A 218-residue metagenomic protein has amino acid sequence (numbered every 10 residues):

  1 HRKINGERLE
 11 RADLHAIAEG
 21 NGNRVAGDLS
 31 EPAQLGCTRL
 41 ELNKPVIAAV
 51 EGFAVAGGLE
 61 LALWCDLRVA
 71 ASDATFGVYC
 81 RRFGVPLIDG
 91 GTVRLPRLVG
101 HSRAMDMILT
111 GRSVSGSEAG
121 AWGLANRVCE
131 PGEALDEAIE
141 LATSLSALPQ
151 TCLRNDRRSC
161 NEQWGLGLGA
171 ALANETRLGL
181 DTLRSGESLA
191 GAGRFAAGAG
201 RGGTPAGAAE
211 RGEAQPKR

Functional and structural regions predicted by a protein language model:
H1-E51, T92-V93, L98, A209-R218: An acidic, glycine-rich surface segment that forms the CoA-thioester-binding/catalytic face of crotonase-fold enzymes
G20, S185-G186, G198: Generic structural signal for alpha-helix termini and adjacent loop/cap motifs
G27-L29, C37, G116, L153-N155 (+3 more regions): Short, hydrophobic secondary-structure boundary micro-motifs
E31-P32, V55, E175: Amphipathic coiled-coil/heptad-repeat helices and related helical stalk/stem segments that mediate oligomerization
C37-L153: Crotonase-fold acyl-CoA enzyme core
V69-T75, A125-N174, L180-G186, G203-E210 (+1 more regions): C-terminal long alpha-helix characteristic of the crotonase
G191-G198, A214-R218: NAD(P)-dependent Rossmann-like dehydrogenase/reductase catalytic/cofactor-binding core
